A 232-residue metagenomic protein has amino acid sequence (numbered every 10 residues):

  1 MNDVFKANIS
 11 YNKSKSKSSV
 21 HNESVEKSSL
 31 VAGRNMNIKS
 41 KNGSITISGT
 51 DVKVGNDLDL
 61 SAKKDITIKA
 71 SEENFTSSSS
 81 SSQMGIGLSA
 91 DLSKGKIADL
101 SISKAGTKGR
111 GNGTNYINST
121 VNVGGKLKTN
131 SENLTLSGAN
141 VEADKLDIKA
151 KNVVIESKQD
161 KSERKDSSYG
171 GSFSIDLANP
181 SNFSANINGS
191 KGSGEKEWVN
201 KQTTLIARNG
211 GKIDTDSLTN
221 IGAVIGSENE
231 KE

Functional and structural regions predicted by a protein language model:
M1-E232: Binding/recognition "hotspot" determinant
